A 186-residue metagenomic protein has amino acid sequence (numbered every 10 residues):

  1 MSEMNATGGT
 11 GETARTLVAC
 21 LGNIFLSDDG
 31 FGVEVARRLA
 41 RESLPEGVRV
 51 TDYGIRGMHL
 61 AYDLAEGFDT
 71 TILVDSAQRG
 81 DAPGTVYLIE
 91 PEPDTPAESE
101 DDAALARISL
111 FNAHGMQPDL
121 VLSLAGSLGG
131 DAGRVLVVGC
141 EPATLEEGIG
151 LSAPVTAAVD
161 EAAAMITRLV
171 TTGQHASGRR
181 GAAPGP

Functional and structural regions predicted by a protein language model:
S2-A132, V137-C140, I149-D160, L169-A176 (+1 more regions): N-terminal catalytic or cofactor-binding beta/alpha core of small enzyme domains
L145-E146: Short, solvent-exposed loop/turn segments at secondary-structure junctions
I166: Hydrophobic "lid"/C-terminal helical patch of Rossmann-like NAD(P)-dependent dehydrogenase/epimerase domains
